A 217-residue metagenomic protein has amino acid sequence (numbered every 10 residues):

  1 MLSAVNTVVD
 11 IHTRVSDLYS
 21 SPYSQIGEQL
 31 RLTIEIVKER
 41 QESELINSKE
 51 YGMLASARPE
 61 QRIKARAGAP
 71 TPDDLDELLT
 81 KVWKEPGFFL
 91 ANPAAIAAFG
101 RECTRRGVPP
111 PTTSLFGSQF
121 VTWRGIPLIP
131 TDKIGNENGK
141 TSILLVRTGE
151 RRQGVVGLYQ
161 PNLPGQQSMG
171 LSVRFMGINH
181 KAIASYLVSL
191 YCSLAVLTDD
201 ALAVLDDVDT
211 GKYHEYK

Functional and structural regions predicted by a protein language model:
M1-L2: Internal, well-ordered alpha/beta segment that forms a basic, Gly-enriched binding/recognition surface
N6-E85: Alpha-helical scaffold segments that mediate packing/assembly in large oligomeric complexes
N6-V8, H12-V15, E42, E50-Y51 (+5 more regions): Generic secondary-structure boundary/loop-capping signal
T7, E85-G87, R124, A184: Structural beta-strand/beta-sheet cores of well-ordered domains, especially the beta-sheet scaffolds that support
V15, E39, A95-A97, I134 (+1 more regions): Short loop/turn segments at secondary-structure transitions that flank enzyme active sites
L18, A98, A195-L197: Intrinsically disordered, low-complexity acidic/polar segments
A57-F120: Extended, solvent-exposed, turn-rich assembly/linker loops in the middle of proteins
P111-K217: Sequence/fold signature of self-assembling virion shell proteins
